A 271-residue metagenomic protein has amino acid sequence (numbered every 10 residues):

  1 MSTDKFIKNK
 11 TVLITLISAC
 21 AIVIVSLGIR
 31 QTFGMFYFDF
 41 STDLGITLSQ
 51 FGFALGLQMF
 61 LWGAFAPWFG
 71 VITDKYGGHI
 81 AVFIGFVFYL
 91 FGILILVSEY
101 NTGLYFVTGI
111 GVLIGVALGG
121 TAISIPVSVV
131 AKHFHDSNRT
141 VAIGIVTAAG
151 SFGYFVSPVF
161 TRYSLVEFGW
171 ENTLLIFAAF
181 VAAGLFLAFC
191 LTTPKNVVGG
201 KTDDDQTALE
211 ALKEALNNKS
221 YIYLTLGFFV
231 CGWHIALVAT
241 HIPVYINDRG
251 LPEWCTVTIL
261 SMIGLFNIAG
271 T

Functional and structural regions predicted by a protein language model:
I14-L48, A66-F69, L237-P243: Extracytoplasmic
F33-Y37, N218-A269: Extracytoplasmic gate region of multi-pass secondary transporters
G56-V71, S261-T271: Central cavity-lining transmembrane alpha-helices of secondary-active solute carriers, predominantly the Major
V87-N101: C-terminal ends and interior cores of transmembrane alpha-helices in multi-pass membrane transporters/permeases
L104-T121, F229: Hydrophobic core of transmembrane alpha-helices in multi-pass small-molecule transporters, especially MFS/SLC-type
G120-F134: Intracellular juxtamembrane helix-capping segments at the cytosolic ends of symmetry-related transmembrane helices
V146-P194: Helix-loop-helix hairpin linking two adjacent transmembrane segments in secondary transporters
T192-E210: Flexible cytoplasmic inter-helical loops of multi-pass small-molecule transporters
